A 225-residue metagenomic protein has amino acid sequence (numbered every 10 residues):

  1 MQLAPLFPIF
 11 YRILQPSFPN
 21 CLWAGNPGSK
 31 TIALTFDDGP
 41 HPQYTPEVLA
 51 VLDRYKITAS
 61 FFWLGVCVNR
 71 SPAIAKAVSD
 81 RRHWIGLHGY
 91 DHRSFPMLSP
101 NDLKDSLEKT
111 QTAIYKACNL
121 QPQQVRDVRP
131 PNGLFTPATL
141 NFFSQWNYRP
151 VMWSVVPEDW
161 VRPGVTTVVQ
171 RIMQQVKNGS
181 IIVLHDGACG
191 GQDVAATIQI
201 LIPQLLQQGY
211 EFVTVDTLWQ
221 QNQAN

Functional and structural regions predicted by a protein language model:
A4-P96, D102, E108-K109, A113-K116 (+1 more regions): Active-site beta->alpha N-cap acidic-glycine motif
S17-G28, R54-Y55, Q192-N225: C-terminal domain-boundary segment and adjacent tail
T45-P46, P72, P100, L140 (+2 more regions): Conserved strand-to-helix beginnings and helix N-cap segments that scaffold or border functional pockets
L49-T58, W84, P100-L134, N141-W146 (+2 more regions): CE4/NodB-like, metal-dependent polysaccharide N-deacetylase domain that modifies extracellular/periplasmic N-acetylated
W63-V68, D91-S94, L134, V156-D159 (+1 more regions): Short histidine/acidic/glycine/proline-rich micro-motifs that form metal- and phosphate-coordinating active-site loops
K104, V165-V169, M173, A195-Q199: Short, amphipathic alpha-helical "lid/cap" segments that border enzyme active or binding sites
L134, L140-Q175, G209-Q221: His/Asp/Glu-enriched short active-site or ligand-binding loop at hydrolase and phosphoryl-transfer sites
